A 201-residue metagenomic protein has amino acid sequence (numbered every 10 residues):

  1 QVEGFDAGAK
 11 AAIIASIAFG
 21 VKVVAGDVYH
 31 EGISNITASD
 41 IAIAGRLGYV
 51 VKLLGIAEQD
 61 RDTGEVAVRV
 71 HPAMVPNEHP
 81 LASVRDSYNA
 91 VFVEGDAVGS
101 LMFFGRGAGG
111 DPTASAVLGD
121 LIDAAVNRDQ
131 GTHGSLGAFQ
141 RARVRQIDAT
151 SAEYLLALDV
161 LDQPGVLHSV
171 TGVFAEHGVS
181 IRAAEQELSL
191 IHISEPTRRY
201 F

Functional and structural regions predicted by a protein language model:
Q1, I56-E58, E65-L161, L167-V170 (+2 more regions): Catalytic, metal-anchored helix/loop core of enzyme active sites in primary metabolism
Q1-S83, Y88-A90: Substrate-binding/catalytic subdomain of NAD(P)-dependent oxidoreductase enzymes
G4-G8, I33-T37, G110, A114 (+3 more regions): Generic structural signal for well-ordered, non-membrane alpha-helical segments in soluble metabolic enzymes
D6, K10, D120, D162 (+1 more regions): Acidic active-site catalytic centers that drive phospho-/nucleotidyl reactions and related ester hydrolyses
F19, A125-D129, F201: Secondary-structure transition/hinge residues
D40, V170, I193: Aromatic/hydrophobic pocket-lining residues that form π-stacking "cages" and hydrophobic walls in ligand
G48-Y49, A175-S180: Short secondary-structure junctions
I191-F201: Single conserved hydrophobic/aromatic residue that forms the stacking wall/gate of nucleotide- or nucleobase-binding
